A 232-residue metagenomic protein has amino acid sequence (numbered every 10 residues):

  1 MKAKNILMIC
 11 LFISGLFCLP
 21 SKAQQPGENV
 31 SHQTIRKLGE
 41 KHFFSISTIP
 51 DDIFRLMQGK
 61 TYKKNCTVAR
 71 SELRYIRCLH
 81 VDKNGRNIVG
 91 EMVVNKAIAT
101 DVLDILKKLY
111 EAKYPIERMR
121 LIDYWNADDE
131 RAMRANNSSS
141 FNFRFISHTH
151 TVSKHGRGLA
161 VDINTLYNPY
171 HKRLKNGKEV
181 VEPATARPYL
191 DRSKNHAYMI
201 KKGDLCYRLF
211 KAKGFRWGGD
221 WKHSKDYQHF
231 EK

Functional and structural regions predicted by a protein language model:
M1-M8: Bacterial N-terminal signal peptides that target proteins for export
M8-L16: Bacterial N-terminal signal peptides
L19-A23: Sec/Tat signal peptide C-region and signal peptidase I cleavage site
Q24-V81, G85-R86: N-terminal module-boundary/linker segments of secreted carbohydrate-active enzymes
F44, Q58, Y62, V93-E111 (+2 more regions): Active-site-adjacent structural elements in enzyme catalytic domains
V68-M133: Active-site acidic/histidine clusters and adjacent loop/turn architecture that either coordinate catalytic ions
I116-E117, R131-T165: Mid-length scaffold segments of soluble, non-membrane domains
I146-H148, G158-K232: Catalytic cores and adjacent binding grooves of peptidoglycan-active enzymes
